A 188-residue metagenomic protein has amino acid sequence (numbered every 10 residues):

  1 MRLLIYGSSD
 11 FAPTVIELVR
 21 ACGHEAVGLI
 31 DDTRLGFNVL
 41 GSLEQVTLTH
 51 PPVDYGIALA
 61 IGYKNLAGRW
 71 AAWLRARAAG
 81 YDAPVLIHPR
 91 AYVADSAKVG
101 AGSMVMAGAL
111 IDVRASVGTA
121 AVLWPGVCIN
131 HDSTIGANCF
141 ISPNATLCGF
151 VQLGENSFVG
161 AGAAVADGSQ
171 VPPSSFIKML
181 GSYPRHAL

Functional and structural regions predicted by a protein language model:
M1-H50: Hydrophobic, well-ordered beta-alpha structural blocks that scaffold small-molecule cofactor pockets
M1-R2, V53-Y55, A101: Short coil/turn segments at beta-strand junctions that form active-site/ligand-binding loops
G7, A60-I61, D167: Small/polar loops that bind or transfer phosphate-bearing groups
D10-P13, A67, K98: Short alpha-helical
V15-I16, G68-W70, A187: Short glycine-/acidic-enriched loop or helix-start segments at secondary-structure transitions that form or flank
V19-A21, A71-L74, G100, G118-T119: Short, glycine/charged-enriched secondary-structure capping and boundary segments
R34-Y92: Phosphate-bearing ligand-interacting subdomains that bind or position ATP/ADP/UDP/GDP/NAD(P) or nucleotide-linked
V85-L188: Structural signal for interior beta-strand "rungs" in well-ordered beta-sheet cores of soluble enzyme domains
